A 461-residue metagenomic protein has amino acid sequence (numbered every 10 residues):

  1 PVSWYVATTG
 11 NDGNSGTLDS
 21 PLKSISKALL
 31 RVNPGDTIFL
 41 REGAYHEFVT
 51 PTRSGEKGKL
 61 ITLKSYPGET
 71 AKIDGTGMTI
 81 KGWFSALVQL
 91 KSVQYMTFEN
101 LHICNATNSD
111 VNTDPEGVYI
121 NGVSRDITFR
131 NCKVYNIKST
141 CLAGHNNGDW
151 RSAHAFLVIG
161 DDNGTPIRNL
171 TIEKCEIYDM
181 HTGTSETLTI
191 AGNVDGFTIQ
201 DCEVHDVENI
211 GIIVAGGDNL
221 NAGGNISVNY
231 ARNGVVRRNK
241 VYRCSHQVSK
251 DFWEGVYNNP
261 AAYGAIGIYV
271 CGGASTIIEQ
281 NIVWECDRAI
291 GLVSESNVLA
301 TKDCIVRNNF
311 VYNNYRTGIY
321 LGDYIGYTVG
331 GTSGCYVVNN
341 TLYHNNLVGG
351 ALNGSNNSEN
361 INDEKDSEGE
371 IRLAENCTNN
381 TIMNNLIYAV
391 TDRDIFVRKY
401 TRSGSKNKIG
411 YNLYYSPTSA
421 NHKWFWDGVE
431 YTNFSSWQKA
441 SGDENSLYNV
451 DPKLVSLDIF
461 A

Functional and structural regions predicted by a protein language model:
P1-A7: Boundary/junction segments of secreted and surface-exposed precursor proteins
T8-H46, W437: Acidic Gly/Asp/Thr-rich repetitive segments characteristic of extracellular carbohydrate-active and adhesion proteins
G13, D36, G148, N345 (+3 more regions): Acidic, glycine- and Ser/Thr-rich low-complexity intrinsically disordered tracts in extracellular/secreted proteins
S26, L30-T37, H46-T62, K72-E99 (+2 more regions): Extracellular beta-strand-rich solenoid/capping regions of secreted or surface-exposed proteins that bind or remodel
Y45-P51, G75-A86, T107-E116, K138-H154 (+15 more regions): Short glycine/acidic-rich loop motifs that flank beta-strands on beta-rich extracellular proteins
L60, Y66-E69, Q94-N105, R125-T140 (+11 more regions): Right-handed parallel beta-helix
